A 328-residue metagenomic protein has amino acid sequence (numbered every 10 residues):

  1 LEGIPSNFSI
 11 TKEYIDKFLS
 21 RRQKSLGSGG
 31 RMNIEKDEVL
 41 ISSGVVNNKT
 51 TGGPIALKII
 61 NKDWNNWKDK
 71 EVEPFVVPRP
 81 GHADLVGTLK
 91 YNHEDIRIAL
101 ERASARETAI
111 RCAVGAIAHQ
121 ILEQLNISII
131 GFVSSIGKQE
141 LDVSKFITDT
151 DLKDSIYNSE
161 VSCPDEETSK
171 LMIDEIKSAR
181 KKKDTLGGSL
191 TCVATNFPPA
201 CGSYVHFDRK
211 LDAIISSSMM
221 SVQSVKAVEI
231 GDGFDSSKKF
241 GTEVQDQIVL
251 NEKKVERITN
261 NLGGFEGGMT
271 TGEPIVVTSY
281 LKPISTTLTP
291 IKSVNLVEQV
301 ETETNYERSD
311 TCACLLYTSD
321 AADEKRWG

Functional and structural regions predicted by a protein language model:
E2-F8, R106-I127, R209-S217, E273-I284 (+1 more regions): Alpha-helical support elements that line or immediately flank enzyme active sites and cofactor-binding pockets
S6-N33, T108, S216, S224: Alpha/propeptide regions of enzymes that mature by internal proteolysis
F18-D84: Glycine-rich, N-terminal phosphate-binding loop and its surrounding beta-alpha-beta segment
L26-I41, I156, V249, V255 (+1 more regions): A structural-propensity feature for long, helix-poor, extended segments
E73-E101, L288-T311: Short acidic, glycine/tyrosine-flanked loop/strand segments centered on an H-E-D-like triad
K90-S203: Glycine-rich, mobile lid/loop segments that gate access to catalytic sites or pores
K183-L186, L190-V300: Glycine-rich anion/phosphate-binding loop at the beta-strand->alpha-helix junction
Y317-E324: Conserved small/polar residues in nucleotide/adenosyl-binding loops
